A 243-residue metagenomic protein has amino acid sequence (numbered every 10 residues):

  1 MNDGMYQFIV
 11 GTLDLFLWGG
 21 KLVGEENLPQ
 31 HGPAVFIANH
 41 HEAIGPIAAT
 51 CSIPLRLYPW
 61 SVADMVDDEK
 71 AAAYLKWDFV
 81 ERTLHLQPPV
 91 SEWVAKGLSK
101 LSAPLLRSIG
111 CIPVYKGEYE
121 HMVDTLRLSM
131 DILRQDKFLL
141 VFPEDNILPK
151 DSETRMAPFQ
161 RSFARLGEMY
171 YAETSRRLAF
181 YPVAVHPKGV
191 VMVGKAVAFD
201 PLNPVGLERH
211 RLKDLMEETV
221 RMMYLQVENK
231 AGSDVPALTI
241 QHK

Functional and structural regions predicted by a protein language model:
M1-G11: A domain-start/cap signature at the N-terminus of enzymes
I9-G32: A short, well-structured juxtamembrane/interface segment
F16, H31, S108-I109, Q135-D136: Structured helix-beta-strand junction loops
G19-K21, Y58, G110, A179: Conserved beta-strand segments of alpha/beta enzyme cores
G20-E25, G45-P46, S99, L126-R127: A generic local structural motif
E26, H40-H41, A63-M65, D145 (+1 more regions): Short, flexible active-site-adjacent loop segments at beta-strand->alpha-helix junctions, enriched in small/polar
G32-K116: Catalytic core of membrane glycerolipid acyltransferases/transacylases, capturing the structured, soluble-facing
K116-K243: Non-catalytic C-terminal accessory region of glycerolipid acyltransferases and related lyso-lipid remodeling enzymes
